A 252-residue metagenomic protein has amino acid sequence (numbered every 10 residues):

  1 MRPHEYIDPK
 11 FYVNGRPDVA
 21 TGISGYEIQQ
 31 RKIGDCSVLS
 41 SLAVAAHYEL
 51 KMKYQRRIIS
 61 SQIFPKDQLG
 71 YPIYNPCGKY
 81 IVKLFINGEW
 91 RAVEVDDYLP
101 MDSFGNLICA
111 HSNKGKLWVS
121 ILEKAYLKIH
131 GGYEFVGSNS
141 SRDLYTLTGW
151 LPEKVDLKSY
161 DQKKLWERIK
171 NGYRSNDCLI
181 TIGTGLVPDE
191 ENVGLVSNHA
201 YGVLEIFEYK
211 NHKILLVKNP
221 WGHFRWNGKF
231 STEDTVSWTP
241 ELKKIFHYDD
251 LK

Functional and structural regions predicted by a protein language model:
M1-K252: Accessory/interaction modules and long regulatory regions
